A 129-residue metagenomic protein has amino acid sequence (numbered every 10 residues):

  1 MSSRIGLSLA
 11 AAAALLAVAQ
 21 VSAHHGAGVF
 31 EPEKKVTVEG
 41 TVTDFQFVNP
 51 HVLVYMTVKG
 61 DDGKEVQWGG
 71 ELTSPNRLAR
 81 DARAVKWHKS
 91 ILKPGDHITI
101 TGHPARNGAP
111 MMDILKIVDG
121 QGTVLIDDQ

Functional and structural regions predicted by a protein language model:
M1-L9: Bacterial N-terminal signal peptides that target proteins for export
S22-V36: Short boundary/loop segments of OB/S1/cold-shock single-stranded nucleic-acid-binding domains
V38-V42: Conserved hydrophobic positions within beta-strands
V48-V58: Short aromatic-glycine-enriched beta-strand elements
D81-T99: Short nucleic-acid-contacting surface segments enriched for D/E, G, S/T with interspersed K/R
H103-D128: OB-fold/S1-family single-stranded nucleic acid-binding modules
